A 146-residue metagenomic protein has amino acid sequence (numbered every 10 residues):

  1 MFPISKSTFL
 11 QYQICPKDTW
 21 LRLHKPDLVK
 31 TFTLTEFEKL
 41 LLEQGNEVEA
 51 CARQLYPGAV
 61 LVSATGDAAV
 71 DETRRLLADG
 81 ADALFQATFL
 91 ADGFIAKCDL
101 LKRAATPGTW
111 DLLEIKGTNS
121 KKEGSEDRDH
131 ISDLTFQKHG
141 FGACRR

Functional and structural regions predicted by a protein language model:
M1-T106: Metal-dependent nuclease catalytic cores that hydrolyze phosphodiester bonds in DNA/RNA, characterized by
L76-R146: Mg2+/Mn2+-dependent nuclease catalytic core
